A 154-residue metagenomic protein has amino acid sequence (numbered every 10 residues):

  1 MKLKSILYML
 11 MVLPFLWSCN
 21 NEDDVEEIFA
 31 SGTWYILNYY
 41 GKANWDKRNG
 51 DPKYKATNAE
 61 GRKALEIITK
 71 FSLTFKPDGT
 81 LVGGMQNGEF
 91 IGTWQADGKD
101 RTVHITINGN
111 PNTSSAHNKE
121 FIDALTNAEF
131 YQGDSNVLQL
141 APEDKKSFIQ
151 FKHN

Functional and structural regions predicted by a protein language model:
M1-S18: Sec-dependent bacterial lipoprotein signal peptides
W17-N154: Lipid interaction determinants
